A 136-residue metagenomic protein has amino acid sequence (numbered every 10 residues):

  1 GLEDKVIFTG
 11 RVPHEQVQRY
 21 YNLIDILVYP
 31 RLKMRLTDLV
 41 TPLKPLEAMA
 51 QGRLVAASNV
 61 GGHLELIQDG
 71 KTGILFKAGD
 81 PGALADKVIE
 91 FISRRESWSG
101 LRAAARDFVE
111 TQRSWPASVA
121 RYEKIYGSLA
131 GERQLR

Functional and structural regions predicted by a protein language model:
G1-Q16: Nucleotide-activated donor-binding/catalytic signature segment of Leloir-type glycosyltransferases, i.e., the conserved
P13-I24, A50, Q68: Short acidic alpha-helix that forms the nucleotide-activated donor recognition element in Leloir-type transferases
N22-D38, R53-L54: Acidic donor-binding loop of glycosyltransferase active sites
Y29, E47-A50, L54-A57, I67: Short hydrophobic beta-strand element within catalytic cores of glycosyltransferases and related nucleotide-activated
L39, N59-G70, I74-L75: Short acidic/histidine- and often glycine-rich active-site loop of Leloir-type glycosyltransferases that engages
Q68-G70, I74-P81, E90-E96: Conserved acidic donor-binding segment of nucleotide-sugar-dependent glycosyltransferases
A83, E90, S97-Q112, R121-K124: A short, well-ordered alpha-helix in the C-terminal region of glycosyltransferases
T111, W115-R136: C-terminal alpha-helical cap of glycosyltransferases
